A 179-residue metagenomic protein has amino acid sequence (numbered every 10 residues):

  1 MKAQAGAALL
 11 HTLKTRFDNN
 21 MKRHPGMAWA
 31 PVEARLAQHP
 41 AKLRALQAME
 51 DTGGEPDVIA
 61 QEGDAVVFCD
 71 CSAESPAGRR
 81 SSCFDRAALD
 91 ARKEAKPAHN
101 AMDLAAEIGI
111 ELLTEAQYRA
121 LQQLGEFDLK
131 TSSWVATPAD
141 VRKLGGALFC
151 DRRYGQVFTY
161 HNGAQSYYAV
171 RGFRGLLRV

Functional and structural regions predicted by a protein language model:
M1-E111, E115-V179: A binding-site-centric feature that preferentially detects glycan-recognition modules on secreted/surface proteins
